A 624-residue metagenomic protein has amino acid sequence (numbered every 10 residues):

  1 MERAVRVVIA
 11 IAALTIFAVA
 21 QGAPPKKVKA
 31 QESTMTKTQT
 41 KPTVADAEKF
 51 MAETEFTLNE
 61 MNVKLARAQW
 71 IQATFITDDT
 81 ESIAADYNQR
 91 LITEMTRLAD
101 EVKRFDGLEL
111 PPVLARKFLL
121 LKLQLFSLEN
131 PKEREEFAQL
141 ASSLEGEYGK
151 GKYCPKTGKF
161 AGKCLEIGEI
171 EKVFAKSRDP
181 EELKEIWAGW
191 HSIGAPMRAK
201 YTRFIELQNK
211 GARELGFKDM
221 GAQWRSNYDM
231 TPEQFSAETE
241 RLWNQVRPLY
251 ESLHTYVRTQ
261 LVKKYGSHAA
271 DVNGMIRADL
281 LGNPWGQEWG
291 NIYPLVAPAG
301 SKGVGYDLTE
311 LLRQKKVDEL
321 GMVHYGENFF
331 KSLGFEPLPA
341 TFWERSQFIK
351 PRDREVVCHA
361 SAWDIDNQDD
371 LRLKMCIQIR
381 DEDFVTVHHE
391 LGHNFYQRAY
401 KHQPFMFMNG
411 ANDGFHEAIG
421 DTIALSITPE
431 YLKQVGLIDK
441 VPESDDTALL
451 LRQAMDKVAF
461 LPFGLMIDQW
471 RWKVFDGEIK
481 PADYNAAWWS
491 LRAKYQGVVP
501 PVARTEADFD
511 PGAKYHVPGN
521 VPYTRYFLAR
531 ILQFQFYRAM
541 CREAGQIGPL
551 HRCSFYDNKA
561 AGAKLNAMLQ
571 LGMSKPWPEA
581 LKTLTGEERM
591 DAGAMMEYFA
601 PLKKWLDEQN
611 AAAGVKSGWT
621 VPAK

Functional and structural regions predicted by a protein language model:
M1-I9: Bacterial N-terminal signal peptides that target proteins for export
V8-A18: Bacterial N-terminal signal peptides
K26-R203, G221, K514-V517, V521-T524 (+5 more regions): N-terminal helix-rich structural modules
T36-D46, D79-T80, D219-A222, Q287-V304 (+12 more regions): C-terminal, non-catalytic "cap/extension" segments appended to globular domains
G162-E169, R203-K374, P442-A454, A459 (+1 more regions): Active-site-proximal, well-structured secondary-structure segments within enzyme catalytic domains
I186-I193, R225, P232-S236, K302-K315 (+8 more regions): Glycine- and acidic
A188, D353-R380, V387, L391-R398: Active-site scaffold of zinc-dependent metalloenzymes
Y228, E233, E240-Y256, D370-R372 (+1 more regions): Catalytic or ion-translocation cores adjacent to nucleophile or general acid/base/metal-coordination motifs in diverse
